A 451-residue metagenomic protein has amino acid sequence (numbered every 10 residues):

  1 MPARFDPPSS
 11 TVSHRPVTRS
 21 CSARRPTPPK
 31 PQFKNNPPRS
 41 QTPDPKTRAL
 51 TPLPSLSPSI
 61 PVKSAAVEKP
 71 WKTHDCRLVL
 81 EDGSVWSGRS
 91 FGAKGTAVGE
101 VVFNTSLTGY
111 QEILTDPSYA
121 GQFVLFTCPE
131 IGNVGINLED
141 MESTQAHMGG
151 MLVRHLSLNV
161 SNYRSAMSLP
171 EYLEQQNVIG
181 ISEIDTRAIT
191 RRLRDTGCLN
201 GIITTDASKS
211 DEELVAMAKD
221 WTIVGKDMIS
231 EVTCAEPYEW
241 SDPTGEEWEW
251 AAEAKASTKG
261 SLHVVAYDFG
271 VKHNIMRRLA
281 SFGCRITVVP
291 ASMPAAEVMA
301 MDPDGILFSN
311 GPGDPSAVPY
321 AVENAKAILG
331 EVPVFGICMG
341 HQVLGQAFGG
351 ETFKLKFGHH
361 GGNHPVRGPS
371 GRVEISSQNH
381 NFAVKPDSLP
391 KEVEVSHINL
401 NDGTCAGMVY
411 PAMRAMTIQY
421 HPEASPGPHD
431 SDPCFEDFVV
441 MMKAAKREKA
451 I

Functional and structural regions predicted by a protein language model:
M1-R25: N-terminal chloroplast transit peptides
P2-A3, R25, K30-F33, R39-M301 (+2 more regions): RNA-binding accessory domains that recognize and position tRNA/RNA substrates
K69-K72, H359, P390, L400-N401: Short solvent-exposed loop/turn micro-motifs enriched in small/polar/acidic residues
I179, H263, P333-F335, E351 (+1 more regions): Proline-centered loop/turn at the N-terminus of a beta-strand
D185, C338, H380, H421: Active-site glycine-centered loops adjacent to acidic/histidine catalytic or metal-binding residues that shape
H263-Y267, S376-S377, M416-Y420: Active-site-proximal beta-strand elements of phosphoester/diester hydrolases
A300-I375, N381-P386, G427-A445: Cysteine-nucleophile active-site neighborhood
R372-M413, A450-I451: Catalytic beta-strand/loop cores that center a nucleophilic Ser/Cys/Thr and support acyl-enzyme chemistry
